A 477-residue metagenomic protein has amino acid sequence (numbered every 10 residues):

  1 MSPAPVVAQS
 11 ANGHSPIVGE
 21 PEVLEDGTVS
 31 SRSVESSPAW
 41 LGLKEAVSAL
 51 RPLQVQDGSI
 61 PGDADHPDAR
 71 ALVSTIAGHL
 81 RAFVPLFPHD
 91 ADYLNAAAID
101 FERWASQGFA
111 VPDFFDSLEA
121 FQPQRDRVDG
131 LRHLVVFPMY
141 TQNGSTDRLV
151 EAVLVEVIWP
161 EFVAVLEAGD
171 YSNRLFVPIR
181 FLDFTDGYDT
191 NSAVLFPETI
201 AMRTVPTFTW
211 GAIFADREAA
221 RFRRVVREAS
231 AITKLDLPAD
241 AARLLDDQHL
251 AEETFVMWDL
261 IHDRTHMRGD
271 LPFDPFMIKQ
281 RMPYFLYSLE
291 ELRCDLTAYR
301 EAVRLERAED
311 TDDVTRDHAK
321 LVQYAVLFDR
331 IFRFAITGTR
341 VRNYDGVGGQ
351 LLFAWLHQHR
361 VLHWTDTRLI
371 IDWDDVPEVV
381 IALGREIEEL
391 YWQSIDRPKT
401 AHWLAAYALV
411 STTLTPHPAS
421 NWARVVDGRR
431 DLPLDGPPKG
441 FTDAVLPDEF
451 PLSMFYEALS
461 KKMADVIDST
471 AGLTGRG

Functional and structural regions predicted by a protein language model:
V6-I158, R397-G477: Extended, compositionally biased alpha-helical segments that mediate assembly or anchoring
V18, L24-V29, S37, E252 (+2 more regions): Long, well-structured alpha-helical subdomains associated with metal-dependent extracellular/ecto-lumenal hydrolases
R81-A242: Contiguous, non-catalytic segments that form substrate-binding/exosite surfaces or channel walls
E156, P160-Y188, H359-L452: C-terminal interaction module
A241-W258: Short pre-active-site segment immediately N-terminal to the catalytic Zn-binding motif
F255-L271: Active-site recognition of the HExxH zinc-binding catalytic motif
D270-L292: Post-HEXXH active-site segment of zinc metalloproteases
L286-R304: An active-site-proximal "capping" alpha-helix that borders the catalytic cofactor pocket
